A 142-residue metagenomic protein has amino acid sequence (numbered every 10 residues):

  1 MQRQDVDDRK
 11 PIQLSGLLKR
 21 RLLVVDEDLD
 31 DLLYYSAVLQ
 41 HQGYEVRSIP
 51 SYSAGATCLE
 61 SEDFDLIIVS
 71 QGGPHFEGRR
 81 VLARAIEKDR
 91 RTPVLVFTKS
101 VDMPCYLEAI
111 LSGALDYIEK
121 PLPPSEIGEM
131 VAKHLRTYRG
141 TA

Functional and structural regions predicted by a protein language model:
M1-E27, S125-A142: Non-catalytic signal-transmission and effector/linker regions of two-component phosphorelay proteins
L29-S48: Two-component/phosphorelay signaling modules centered on CheY-like receiver
I49-S53: Conserved Asp/Asn-Gly motif in the active-site loop of CheY-like receiver
E60-E62, R84-R91, S112, K133: Conserved phosphotransfer cores of two-component systems
I68-A85: Conserved phosphotransfer microenvironments
R80, V101-D116: Alpha4 helix (beta4-alpha4-beta5 surface) of REC/receiver domains from two-component response regulators
K120: A Lys-centered signature of the CheY-like receiver
